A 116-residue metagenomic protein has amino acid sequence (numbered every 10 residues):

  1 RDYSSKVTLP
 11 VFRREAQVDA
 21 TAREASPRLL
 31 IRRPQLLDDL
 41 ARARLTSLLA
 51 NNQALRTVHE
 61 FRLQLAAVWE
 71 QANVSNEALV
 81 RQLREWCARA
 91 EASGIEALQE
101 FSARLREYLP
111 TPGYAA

Functional and structural regions predicted by a protein language model:
R1-A116: Catalytic center-proximal scaffold of phosphoryl-transfer enzymes
